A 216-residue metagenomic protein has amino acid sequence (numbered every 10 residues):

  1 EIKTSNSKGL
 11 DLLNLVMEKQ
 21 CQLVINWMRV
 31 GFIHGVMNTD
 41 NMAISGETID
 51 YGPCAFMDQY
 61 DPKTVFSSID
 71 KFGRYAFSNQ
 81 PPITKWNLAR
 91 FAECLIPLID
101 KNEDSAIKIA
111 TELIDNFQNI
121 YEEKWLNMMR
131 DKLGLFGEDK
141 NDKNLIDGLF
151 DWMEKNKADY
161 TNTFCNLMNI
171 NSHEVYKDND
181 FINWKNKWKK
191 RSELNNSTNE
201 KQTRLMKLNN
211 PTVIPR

Functional and structural regions predicted by a protein language model:
E1-H34, S45-N144: ATP-dependent phospho-/nucleotidyl transfer catalytic cores
T39-D40, I44: Catalytic-loop Lys-Pro-X-Asn motif of eukaryotic-like protein kinases
I83, P211-V213: Generic detector of ordered secondary-structure context
K101-P211: Helix-loop elements that line ligand-binding/catalytic pockets
